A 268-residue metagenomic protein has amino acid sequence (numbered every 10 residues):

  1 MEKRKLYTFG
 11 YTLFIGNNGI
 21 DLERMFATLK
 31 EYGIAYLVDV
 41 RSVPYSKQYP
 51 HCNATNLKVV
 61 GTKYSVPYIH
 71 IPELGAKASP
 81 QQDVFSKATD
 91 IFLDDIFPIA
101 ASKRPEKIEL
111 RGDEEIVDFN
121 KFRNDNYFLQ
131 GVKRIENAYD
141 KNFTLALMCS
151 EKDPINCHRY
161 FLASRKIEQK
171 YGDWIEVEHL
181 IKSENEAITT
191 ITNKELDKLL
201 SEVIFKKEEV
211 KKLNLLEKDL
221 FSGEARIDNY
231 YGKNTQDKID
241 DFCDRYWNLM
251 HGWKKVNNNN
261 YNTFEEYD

Functional and structural regions predicted by a protein language model:
E2-D268: Residues lining hydrophobic/aromatic ligand-binding pockets adjacent to catalytic sites
